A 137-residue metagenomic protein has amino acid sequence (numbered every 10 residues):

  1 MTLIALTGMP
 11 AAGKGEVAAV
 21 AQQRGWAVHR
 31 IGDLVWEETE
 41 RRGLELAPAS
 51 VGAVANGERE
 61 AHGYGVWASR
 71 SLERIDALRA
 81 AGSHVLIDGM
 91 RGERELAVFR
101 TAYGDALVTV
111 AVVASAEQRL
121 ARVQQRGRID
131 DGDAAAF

Functional and structural regions predicted by a protein language model:
M1-I4: Extreme N-terminal starter segment of soluble prokaryotic enzymes
M9, A21: P-loop (Walker A) phosphate-binding loop of NTP-binding proteins
A12: ATP-binding Walker
G15: Walker A/P-loop
Q23, A80-G82, G104-D105: Short, well-ordered coil/turn elements that cap or connect secondary structure elements
Q23-V28, T109: Conserved beta-strand scaffold positions in the cores of enzyme catalytic domains, especially in NTP/NDP-utilizing
A27-L86, M90-V98, A134-A135: ATP-dependent small-molecule kinase phosphotransfer cores that center on conserved nucleotide phosphate-binding segments
P48-A53, V98-F137: A glycine- and Lys/Arg-enriched "phosphate-lid" helix/loop adjacent to the NTP-binding pocket of small-molecule kinases
